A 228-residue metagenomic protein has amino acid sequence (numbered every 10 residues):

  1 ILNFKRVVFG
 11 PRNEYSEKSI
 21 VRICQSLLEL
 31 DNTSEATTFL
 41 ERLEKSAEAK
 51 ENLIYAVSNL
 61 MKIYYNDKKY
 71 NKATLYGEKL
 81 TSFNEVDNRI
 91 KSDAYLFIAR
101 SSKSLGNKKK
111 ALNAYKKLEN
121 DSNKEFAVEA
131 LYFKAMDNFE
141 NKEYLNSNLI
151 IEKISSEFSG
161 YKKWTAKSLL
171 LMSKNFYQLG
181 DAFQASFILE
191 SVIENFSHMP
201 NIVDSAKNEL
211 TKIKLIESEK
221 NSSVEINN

Functional and structural regions predicted by a protein language model:
I1-N228: Acidic, polar-rich low-complexity tracts and alpha-helical solenoid repeat scaffolds
